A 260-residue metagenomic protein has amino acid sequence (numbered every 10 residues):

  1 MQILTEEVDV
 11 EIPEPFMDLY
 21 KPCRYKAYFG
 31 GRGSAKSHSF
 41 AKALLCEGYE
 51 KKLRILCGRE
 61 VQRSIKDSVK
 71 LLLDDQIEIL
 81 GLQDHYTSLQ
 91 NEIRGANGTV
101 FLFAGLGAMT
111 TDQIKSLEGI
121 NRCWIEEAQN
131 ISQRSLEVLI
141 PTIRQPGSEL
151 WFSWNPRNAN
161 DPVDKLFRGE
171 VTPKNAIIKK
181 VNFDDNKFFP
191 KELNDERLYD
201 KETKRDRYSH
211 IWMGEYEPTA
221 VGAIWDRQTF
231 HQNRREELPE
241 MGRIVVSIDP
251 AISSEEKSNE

Functional and structural regions predicted by a protein language model:
M1-R24: Pre-P-loop entry segment of helicase/translocase ATPase cores
K26-F29, F152: Short hydrophobic/aromatic beta-strand immediately N-terminal to the Walker A/P-loop
S37-K52: Walker A/P-loop NTP-binding motif
L53-I65: Conserved RecA-like ASCE P-loop NTPase motor core of nucleic-acid helicases/translocases
S64-N121, Y216: Inter-Walker segment of RecA-like/P-loop motor cores
W124-A128, P250: Walker B catalytic acidic pair
N130-K204: ASCE P-loop NTPase helicase motor core
K187-S254: ATPase catalytic-site recognition across NTP-hydrolyzing enzymes
